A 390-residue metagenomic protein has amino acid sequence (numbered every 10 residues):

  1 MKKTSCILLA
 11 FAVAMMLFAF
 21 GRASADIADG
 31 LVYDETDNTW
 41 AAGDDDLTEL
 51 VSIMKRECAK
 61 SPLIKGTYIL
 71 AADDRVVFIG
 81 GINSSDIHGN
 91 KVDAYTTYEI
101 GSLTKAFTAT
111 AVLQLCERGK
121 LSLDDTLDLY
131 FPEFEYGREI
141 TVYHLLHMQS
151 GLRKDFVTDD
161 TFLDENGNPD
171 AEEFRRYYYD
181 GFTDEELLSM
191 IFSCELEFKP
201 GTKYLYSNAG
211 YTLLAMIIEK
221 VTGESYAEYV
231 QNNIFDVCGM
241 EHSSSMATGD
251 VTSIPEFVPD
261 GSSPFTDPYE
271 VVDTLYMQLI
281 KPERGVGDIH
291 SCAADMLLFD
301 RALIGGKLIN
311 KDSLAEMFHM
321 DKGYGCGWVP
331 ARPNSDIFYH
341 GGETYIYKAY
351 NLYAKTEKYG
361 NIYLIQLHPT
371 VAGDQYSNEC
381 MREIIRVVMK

Functional and structural regions predicted by a protein language model:
S5-R22: Sec-dependent N-terminal signal peptides of Gram-positive bacterial secreted proteins and lipoproteins
A23-G81, D236, V271-K390: Catalytic loop of the DD-peptidase/beta-lactamase superfamily, centered on the K-T-G motif and neighboring
S61-T67, H88-H144, F198-A209, R284-G287 (+2 more regions): Short active-site loop at a secondary-structure junction that contains or immediately precedes the catalytic residue(s)
I140-I337, G341-E343: Short, surface-exposed loop or secondary-structure junction motifs that flank catalytic or metal-binding residues
